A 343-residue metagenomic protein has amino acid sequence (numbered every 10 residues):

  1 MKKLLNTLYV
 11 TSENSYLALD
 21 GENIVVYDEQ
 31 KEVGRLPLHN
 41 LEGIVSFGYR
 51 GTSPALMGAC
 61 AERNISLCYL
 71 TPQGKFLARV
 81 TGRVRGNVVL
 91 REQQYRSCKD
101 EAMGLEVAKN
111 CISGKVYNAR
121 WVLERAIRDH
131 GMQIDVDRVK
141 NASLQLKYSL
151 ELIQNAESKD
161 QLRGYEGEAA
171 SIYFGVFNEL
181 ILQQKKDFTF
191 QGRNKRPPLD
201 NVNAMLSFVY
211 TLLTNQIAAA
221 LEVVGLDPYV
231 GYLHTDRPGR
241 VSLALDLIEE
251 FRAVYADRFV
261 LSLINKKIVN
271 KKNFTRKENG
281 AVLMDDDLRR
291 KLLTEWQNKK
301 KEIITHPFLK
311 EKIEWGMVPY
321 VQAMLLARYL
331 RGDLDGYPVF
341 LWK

Functional and structural regions predicted by a protein language model:
M1-L19, Y27-E29, R35, V89-Y229 (+1 more regions): Active-site helix-to-loop segments that bind/position phosphate- or nucleotide-bearing substrates and donors across
M1-P72, G82: Terminal-proximal segments
N40, G48-W121: A surface-exposed, charged beta-strand/loop segment in the N-terminal or early-internal portion of soluble proteins
